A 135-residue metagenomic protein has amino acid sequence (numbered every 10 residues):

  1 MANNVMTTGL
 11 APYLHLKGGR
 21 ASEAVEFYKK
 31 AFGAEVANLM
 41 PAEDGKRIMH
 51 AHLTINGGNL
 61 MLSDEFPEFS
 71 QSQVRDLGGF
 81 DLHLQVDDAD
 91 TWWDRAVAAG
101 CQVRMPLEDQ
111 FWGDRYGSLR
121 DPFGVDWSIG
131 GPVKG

Functional and structural regions predicted by a protein language model:
M1-K17, S22-R120, I129-G135: Vicinal oxygen chelate
